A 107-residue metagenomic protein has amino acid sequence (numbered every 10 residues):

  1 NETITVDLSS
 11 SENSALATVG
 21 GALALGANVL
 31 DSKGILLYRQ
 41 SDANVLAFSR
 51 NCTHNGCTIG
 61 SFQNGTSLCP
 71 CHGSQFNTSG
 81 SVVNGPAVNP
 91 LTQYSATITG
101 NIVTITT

Functional and structural regions predicted by a protein language model:
N1-F62, T92-T107: N-terminal pre-ligand scaffold of iron-sulfur
E12, T78-S79, A87: Glycine-rich, flexible loop/turn motifs
I59-Q63, S74-S81: Iron-sulfur (Fe-S) cluster-binding segments and ferredoxin-like electron-carrier domains, especially [2Fe-2S]
T66-G73, V83-T92: Short cysteine/histidine-rich metal-coordination sites, predominantly Zn2+-binding motifs
